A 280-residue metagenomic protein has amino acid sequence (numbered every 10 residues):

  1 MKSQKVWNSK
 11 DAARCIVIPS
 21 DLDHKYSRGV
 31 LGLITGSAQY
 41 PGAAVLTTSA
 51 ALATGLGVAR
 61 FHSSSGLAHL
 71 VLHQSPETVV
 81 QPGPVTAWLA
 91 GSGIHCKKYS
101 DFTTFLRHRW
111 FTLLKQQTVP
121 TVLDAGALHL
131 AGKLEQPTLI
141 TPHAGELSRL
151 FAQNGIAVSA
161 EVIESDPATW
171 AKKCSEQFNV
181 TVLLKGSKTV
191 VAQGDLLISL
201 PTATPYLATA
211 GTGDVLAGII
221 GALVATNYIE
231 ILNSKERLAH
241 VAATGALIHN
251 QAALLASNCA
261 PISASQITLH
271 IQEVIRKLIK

Functional and structural regions predicted by a protein language model:
M1-V122, H129-Q136, A144, R149-K280: Small-residue (G/A/S/T)-rich helix-start motifs and N-terminal tracts that mark the onset
T141: Active-site loop and adjoining helix of the penicillin-binding protein/serine DD-peptidase-beta-lactamase fold
